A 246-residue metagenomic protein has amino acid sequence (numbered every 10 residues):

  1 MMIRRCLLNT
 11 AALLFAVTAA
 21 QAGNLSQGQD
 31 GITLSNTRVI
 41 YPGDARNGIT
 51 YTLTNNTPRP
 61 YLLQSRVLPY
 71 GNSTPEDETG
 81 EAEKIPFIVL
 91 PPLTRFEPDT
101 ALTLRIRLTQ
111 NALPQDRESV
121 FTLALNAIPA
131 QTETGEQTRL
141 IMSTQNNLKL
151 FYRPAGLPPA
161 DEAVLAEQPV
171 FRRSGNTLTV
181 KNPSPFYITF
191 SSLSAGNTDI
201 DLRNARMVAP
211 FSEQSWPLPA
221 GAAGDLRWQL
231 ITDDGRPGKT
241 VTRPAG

Functional and structural regions predicted by a protein language model:
M1-A11: Bacterial N-terminal signal peptides that target proteins for export
A12-G23: Hydrophobic h-region of N-terminal signal peptides that target proteins for export in Gram-negative bacteria
N24-T57, P159-R173, A205: Beta-sheet-dominated interaction scaffolds and their linkers
I49-N55, I106-L108, F121-N126, T177-N182: Buried hydrophobic-core signal for structured, non-transmembrane domains
P58-E81, P183-D199: Short acidic, flexible loop segments centered on an aromatic residue
E78-N111, T198-A223: Intrinsically disordered, low-complexity Pro/Gly/Ser/Thr-rich segments with frequent PxxP/GP/PP motifs and embedded
T109-L157, A223-G246: Terminal connector regions
E167-G246: Intrinsically disordered, low-complexity segments enriched in serine, threonine, and glycine
